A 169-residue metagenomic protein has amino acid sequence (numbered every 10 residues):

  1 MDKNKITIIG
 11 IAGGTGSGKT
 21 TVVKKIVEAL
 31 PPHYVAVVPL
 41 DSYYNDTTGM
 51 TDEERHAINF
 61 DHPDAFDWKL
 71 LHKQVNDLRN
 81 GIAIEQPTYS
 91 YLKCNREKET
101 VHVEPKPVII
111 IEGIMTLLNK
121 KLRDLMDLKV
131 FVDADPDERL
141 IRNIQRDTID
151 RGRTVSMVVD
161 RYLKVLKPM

Functional and structural regions predicted by a protein language model:
I8-G10: Short hydrophobic/aromatic beta-strand immediately N-terminal to the Walker A/P-loop
G14: P-loop (Walker A) phosphate-binding loop of NTP-binding proteins
K19: Conserved lysine of the Walker
E28-A36: Post-Walker A helix-loop "phosphate-sensing" segment adjacent to the P-loop in P-loop NTPases
A36-P39, N45-K93: Conserved nucleotide-sensing/catalytic segment adjacent to the nucleotide-binding pocket in NTP-handling enzymes
E97-R151: ATP-dependent NMP and nucleoside kinases share a basic, alpha-helical "lid"
R151-M169: Small-molecule kinase domains that catalyze NTP-dependent phosphoryl transfer to phosphate-bearing small molecules
